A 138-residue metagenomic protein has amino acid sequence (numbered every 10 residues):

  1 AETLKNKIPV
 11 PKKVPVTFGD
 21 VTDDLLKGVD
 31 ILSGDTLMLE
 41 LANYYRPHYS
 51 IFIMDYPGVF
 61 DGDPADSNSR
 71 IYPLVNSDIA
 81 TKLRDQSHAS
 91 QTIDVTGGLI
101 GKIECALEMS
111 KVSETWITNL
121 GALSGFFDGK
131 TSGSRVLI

Functional and structural regions predicted by a protein language model:
A1-I138: C-terminal catalytic "cap/lid" subdomain
